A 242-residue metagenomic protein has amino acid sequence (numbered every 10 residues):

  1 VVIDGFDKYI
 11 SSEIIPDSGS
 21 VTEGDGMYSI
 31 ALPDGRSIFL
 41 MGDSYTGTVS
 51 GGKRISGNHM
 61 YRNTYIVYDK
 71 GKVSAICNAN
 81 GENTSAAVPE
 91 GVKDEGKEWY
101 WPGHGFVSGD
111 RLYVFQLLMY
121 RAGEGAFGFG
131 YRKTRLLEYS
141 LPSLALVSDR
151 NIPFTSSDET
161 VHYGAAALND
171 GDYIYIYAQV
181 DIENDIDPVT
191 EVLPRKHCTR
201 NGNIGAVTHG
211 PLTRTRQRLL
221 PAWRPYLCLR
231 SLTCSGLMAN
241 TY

Functional and structural regions predicted by a protein language model:
V1-T22, L32-E98, V107-D158, G171-L229 (+1 more regions): Beta-rich carbohydrate-recognition and catalytic domains
M27, P102-G103, S157-A166, L229-L232: Repeated scaffold domains used in trafficking and secretory/extracellular systems, primarily beta-propellers
